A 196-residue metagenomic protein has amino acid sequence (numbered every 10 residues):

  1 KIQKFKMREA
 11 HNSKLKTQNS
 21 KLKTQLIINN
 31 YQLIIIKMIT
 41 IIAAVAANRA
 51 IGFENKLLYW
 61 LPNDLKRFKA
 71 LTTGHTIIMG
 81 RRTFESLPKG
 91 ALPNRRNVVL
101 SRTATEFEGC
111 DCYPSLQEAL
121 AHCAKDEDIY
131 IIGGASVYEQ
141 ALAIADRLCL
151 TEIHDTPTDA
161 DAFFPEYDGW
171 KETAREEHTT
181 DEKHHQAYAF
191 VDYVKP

Functional and structural regions predicted by a protein language model:
K1-I35: Short, basic, low-complexity termini and linkers enriched in Ser/Thr/Gly/Pro that act as targeting/leader peptides
K37-I41: Extreme N-terminal starter segment of soluble prokaryotic enzymes
I42-T76, R81-P196: Flexible, gly/pro- and Lys/Arg-enriched active-site loops
